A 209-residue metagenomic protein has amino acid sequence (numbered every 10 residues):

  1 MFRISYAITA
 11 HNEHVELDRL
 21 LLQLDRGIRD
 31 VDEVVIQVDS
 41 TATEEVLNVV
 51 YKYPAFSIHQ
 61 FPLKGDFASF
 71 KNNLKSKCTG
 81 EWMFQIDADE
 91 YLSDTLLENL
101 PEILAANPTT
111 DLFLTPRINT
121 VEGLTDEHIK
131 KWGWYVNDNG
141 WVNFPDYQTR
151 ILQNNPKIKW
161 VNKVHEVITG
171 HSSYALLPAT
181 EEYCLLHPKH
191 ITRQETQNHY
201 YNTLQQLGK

Functional and structural regions predicted by a protein language model:
R3-S5: Cell-envelope/extracellular polymer assembly enzymes that use nucleotide-activated donors
I8-A10, V38: Short beta-strand/turn micro-motifs composed of small residues that flank or help shape donor/cofactor-binding pockets
N12-G27: Short, well-formed alpha-helical segments that are part of the catalytic scaffolds of diverse glycosyltransferases
Q23, D30, V34-P54, L63 (+1 more regions): A conserved acidic beta->alpha catalytic loop
L47-S69, N73-K77: Conserved donor nucleotide-binding strand/loop of the catalytic core
A68-K75, Y91-K209: Catalytic-site signature of metal-activated, phosphate-bearing donor transferases, centered on the GT-A/GT-A-like
M83: Short aromatic/hydrophobic "clamp" motif used to bind/position activated sugar donors
